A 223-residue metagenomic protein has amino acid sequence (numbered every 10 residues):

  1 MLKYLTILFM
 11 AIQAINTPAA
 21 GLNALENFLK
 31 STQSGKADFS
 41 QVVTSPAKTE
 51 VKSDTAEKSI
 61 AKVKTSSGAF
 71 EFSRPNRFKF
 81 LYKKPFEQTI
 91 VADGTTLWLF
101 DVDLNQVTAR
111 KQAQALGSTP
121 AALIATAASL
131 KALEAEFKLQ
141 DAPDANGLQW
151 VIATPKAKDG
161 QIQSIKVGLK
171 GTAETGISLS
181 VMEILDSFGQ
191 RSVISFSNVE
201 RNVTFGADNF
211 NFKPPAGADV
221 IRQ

Functional and structural regions predicted by a protein language model:
M1-Y4: Positively charged n-region of N-terminal signal peptides that target proteins for export
A14-N16: N-terminal signal peptide c-region/cleavage motif recognized by signal peptidases
A20-S34, D38-S45, V91, F100-I162 (+1 more regions): Flexible, processing/modification-adjacent segments and terminal tails in exported/periplasmic/extracellular proteins
A24, K30-G94: N-terminal mature ectodomain segment of secretory-pathway/periplasmic proteins
Q41, K83, V102-D103, I184-D186: Beta-turn initiation residues at beta-strand->coil junctions
A69-P120, S192: An acidic-aromatic
T108, A135-G217, I221-Q223: Gly/Pro-enriched, hydrophobic low-complexity segments that function as extracytoplasmic propeptides/linkers
